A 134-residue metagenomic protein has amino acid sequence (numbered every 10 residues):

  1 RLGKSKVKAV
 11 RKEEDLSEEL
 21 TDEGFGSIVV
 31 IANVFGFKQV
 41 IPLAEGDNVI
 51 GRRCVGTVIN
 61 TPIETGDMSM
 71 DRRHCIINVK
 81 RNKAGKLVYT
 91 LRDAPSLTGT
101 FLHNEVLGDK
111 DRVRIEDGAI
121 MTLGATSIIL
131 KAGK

Functional and structural regions predicted by a protein language model:
R1, N60, H74-I76, K80-I120: Forkhead-associated
R1-G66, N78-V88, A132-K134: Intrinsically disordered, low-complexity acidic Ser/Thr-rich regulatory segments
K6, K38, V106-L107, S127: Short, solvent-exposed loop/turn motifs
C54, D93-P95, V106, S127 (+1 more regions): A short beta-strand motif that forms part of the nucleic acid-binding face of small beta-barrel RNA-binding folds
D67-R72: Short coil-to-beta-strand transition motifs
R73, T126: Change "...and in nucleic-acid phosphodiester-cleaving endonucleases..." to "...and in nucleic-acid processing enzymes
M121-A125: Conserved metal-binding segment of the jelly-roll/cupin
